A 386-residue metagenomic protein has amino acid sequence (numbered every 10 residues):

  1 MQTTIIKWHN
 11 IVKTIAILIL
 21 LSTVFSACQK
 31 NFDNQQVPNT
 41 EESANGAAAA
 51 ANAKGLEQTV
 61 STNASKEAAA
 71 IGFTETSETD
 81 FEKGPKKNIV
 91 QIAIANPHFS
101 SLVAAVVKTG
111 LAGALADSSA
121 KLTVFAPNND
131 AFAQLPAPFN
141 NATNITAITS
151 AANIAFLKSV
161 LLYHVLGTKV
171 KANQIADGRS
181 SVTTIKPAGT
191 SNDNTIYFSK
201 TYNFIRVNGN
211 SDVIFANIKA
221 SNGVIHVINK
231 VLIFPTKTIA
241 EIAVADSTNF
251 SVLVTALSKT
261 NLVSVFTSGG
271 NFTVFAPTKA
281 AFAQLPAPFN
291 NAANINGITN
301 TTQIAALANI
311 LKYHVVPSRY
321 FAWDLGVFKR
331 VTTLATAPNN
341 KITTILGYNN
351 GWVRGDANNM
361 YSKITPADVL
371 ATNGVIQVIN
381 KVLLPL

Functional and structural regions predicted by a protein language model:
T3-I15: Bacterial N-terminal signal peptides that target proteins for export
T3-I5, Q29-L386: Mature, structured domains of secreted/extracytosolic soluble proteins
I15-L21: Sec-dependent N-terminal signal peptides
L21-S22, S119: Residue-level detector of alpha-helix boundary/anchor positions
T23-A27: C-terminal motif of bacterial Sec signal peptides marking the signal peptidase cleavage site
